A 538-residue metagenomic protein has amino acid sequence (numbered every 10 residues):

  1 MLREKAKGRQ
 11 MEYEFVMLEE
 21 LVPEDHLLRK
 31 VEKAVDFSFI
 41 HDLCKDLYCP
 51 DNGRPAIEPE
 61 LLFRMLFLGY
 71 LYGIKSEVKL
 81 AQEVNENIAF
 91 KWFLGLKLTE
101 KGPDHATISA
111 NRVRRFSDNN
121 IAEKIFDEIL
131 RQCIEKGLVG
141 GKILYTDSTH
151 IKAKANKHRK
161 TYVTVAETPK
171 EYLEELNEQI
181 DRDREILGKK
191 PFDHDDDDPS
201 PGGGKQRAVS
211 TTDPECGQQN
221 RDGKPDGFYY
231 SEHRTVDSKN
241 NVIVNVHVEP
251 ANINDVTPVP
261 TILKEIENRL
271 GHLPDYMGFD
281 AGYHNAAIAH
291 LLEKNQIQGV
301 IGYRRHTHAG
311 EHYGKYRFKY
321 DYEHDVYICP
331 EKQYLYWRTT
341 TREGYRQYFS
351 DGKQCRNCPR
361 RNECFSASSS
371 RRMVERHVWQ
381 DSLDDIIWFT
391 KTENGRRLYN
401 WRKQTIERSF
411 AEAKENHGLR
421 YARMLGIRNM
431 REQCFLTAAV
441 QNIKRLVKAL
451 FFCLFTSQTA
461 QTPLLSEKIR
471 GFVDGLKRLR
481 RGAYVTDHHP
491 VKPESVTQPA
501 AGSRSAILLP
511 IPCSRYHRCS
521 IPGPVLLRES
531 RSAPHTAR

Functional and structural regions predicted by a protein language model:
M1-R29: Hydrophobic alpha-helical membrane-insertion signals
E4, G73-E86, L96-E529, H535-R538: Anion-binding and metal-coordination hotspots
M11, E24, F37, E58 (+3 more regions): Generic alpha-helical segment signature
M17, L61-F67, T107, E128: A general alpha-helix detector
E19-L21, R54, K224: Short secondary-structure boundary/capping segments within folded domains
E24-F67: Basic, short loop/linker segments at the boundary and entry of helix-turn-helix/winged-helix-like folds
L61, F67-L71, K75-V78: Glycine-rich, N-terminal phosphate-binding loop and its surrounding beta-alpha-beta segment
F90-L94: Short amphipathic alpha-helical interface patches used for protein-protein assembly/oligomerization
